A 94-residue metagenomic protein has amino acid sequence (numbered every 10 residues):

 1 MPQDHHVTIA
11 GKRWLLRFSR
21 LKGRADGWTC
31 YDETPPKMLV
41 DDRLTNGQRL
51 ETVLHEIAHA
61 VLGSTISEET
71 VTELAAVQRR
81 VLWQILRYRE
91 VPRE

Functional and structural regions predicted by a protein language model:
P2-Q48, A60-L82: Active-site scaffold of zinc-dependent metalloenzymes
P36-V40, L54, P92: A near-ubiquitous, low-amplitude feature marking generic local secondary-structure context
T52, E56-A60: Catalytic glutamate of the conserved HExxH
Q84-E94: Short, charged, intrinsically disordered terminal tails
